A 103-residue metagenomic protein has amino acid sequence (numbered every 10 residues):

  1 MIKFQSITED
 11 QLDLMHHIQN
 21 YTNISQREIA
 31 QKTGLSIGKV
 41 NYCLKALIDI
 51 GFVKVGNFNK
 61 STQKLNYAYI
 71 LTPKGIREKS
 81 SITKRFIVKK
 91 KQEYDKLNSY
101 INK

Functional and structural regions predicted by a protein language model:
I2-D10, S25, G56-S80: Short, cationic-aromatic polyanion-contact patches
L12-H16: Pre-recognition alpha-helix immediately N-terminal to the DNA-recognition helix within helix-turn-helix or winged-helix
R27, G38: Key DNA-contact positions within bacterial/archaeal DNA-binding proteins
Q31, I48-D49: Alpha-helical residues within the helix-turn-helix
R77-K103: Amphipathic alpha-helical dimerization/coiled-coil segments that flank or bridge DNA-binding/regulatory modules
